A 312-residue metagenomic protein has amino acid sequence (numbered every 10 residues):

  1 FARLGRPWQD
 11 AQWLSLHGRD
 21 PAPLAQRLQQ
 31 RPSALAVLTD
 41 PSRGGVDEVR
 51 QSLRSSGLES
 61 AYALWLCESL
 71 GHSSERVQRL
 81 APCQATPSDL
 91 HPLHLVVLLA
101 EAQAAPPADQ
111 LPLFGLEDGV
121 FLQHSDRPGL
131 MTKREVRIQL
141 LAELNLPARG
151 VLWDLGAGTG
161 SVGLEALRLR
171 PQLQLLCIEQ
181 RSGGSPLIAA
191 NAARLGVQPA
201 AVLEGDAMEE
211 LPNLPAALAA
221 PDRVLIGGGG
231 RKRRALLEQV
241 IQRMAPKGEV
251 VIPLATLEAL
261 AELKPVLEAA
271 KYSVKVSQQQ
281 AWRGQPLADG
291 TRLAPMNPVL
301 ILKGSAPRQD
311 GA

Functional and structural regions predicted by a protein language model:
F1-R31, M208, A269-A294, P298 (+1 more regions): Class I SAM-dependent methyltransferase SAM-binding "motif I" and its flanking Rossmann-like core
S33-P128: A contiguous loop/helix-start segment that scaffolds small-molecule binding in enzyme catalytic cores
G71-L95, A259-A261, V266-D310: Active-site capping/gating segments
R149-G158: Conserved class I S-adenosyl-L-methionine
T159-P171: Conserved SAM-binding loop of SAM-dependent methyltransferases across substrates and taxa, primarily the Class I
R170, M244-P246: Helix-to-beta-strand junctions that scaffold the AdoMet/dcAdoMet cofactor pocket in Class I SAM-dependent enzymes
Q172-L176: Short beta-strand element of Class I
I178-A220, K232: S-adenosyl-L-methionine
